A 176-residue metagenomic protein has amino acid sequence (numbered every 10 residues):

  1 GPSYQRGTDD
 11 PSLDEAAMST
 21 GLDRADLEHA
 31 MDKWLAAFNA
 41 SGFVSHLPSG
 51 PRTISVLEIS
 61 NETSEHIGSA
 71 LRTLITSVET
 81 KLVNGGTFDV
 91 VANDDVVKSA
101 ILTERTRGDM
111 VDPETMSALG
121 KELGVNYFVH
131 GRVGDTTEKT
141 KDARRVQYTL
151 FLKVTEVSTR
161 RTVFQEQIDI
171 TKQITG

Functional and structural regions predicted by a protein language model:
G1-T87, I174-T175: A structural "domain/chain start" motif
S3-Y4, N126-I174: Amphipathic beta-strand/beta-sheet edge segments enriched in Tyr/Trp
S60, D94, S158: Short, flexible active-site-adjacent loop segments at beta-strand->alpha-helix junctions, enriched in small/polar
S64, L82, G108, R145-V146: Alpha-helix boundary/capping detector
L71, I75-T76, G85, V90-T140: Short, solvent-exposed, polar/charged sequence segments at loop or secondary-structure edges
E79-V83, E114-A118, K153-S158, Q173-G176: Glycine-rich loops and low-complexity Gly/Arg-rich segments that provide flexible linkers or classic glycine-based
